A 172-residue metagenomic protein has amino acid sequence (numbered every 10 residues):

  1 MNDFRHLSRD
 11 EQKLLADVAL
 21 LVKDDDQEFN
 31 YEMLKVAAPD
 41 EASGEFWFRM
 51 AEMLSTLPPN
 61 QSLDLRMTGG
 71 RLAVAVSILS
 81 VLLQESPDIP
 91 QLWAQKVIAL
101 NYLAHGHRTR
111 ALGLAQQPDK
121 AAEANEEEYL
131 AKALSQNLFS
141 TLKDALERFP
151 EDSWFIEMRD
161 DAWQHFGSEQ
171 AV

Functional and structural regions predicted by a protein language model:
M1-N2, Q170-V172: Short intrinsically disordered terminal tails
F4-A19, P39-L63, D88-E128, S153-H165: Amphipathic alpha-helical repeat scaffolds of TPR domains
V18-E32, D64-I78, L130-F139: Helix-turn-helix repeat elements of alpha-solenoid scaffolds
D25, G70, A104-G106, G167: Residue-level detector of the short coil/turn that links helix A to helix B within each tetratricopeptide repeat
Y31, G69, V76, W93 (+5 more regions): Conserved positions within tetratricopeptide repeat
V36-A37, V81-L82, P118, A145: Canonical positions in the second alpha-helix
L82, N125-E128, S140-E147, E151-E157: Eukaryote-skewed repeat-based solenoidal scaffolds used as protein-protein interaction platforms, primarily
